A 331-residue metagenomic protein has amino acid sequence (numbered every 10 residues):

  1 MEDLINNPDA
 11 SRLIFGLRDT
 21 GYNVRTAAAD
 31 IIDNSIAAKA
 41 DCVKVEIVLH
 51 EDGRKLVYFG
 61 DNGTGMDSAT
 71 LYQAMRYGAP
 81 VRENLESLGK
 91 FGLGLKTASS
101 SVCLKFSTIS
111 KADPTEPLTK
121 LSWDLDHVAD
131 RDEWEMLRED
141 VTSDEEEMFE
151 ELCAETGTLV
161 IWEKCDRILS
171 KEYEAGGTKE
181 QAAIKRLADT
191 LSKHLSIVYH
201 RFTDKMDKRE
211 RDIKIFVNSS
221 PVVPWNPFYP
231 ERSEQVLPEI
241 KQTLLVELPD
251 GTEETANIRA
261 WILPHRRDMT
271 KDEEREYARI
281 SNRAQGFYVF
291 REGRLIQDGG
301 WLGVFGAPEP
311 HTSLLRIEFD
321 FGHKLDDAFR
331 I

Functional and structural regions predicted by a protein language model:
M1, A183, L187, L191 (+2 more regions): Charged regulatory segments coupled to nucleotide-binding catalytic modules in large multidomain enzymes
M1-D52, A69-Y72: Bergerat-fold GHKL ATPase/HATPase_c domain
D9-T20, L159-I184, E273-R275, W301 (+2 more regions): Short hinge/gating elements
G53-V57, T158: Short beta-strand element(s) in the Bergerat
D61: Acidic ATP/Mg2+-coordinating residue in the GHKL
G65-D67: A short glycine-centered beta->alpha linker in the GHKL/HATPase_c
Q73-L88: Bergerat-fold ATP-binding/catalytic subdomain of histidine kinases
N84-D207, R211-V217: GHKL-type ATPase core
